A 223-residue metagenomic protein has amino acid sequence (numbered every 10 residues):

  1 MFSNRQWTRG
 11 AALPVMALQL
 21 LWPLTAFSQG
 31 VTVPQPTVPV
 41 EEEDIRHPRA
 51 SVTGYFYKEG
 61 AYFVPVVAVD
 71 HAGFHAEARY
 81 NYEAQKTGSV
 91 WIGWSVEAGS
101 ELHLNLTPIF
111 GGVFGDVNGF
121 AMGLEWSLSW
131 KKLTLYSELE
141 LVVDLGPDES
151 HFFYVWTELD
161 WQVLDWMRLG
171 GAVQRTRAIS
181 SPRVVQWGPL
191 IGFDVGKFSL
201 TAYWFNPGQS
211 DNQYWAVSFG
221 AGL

Functional and structural regions predicted by a protein language model:
M1-I45: Cleavable N-terminal export/targeting peptides
Q35-P48, K58-G60, A68, G73 (+3 more regions): Outer-membrane beta-barrel transmembrane domain signature
T53-Y55: Start-of-domain marker
E77-R79: Periodic aromatic/glycine/histidine/acidic cluster detector with a strong bias toward beta-strand repeat architectures
G88-V96, L102-F110: Glycine/small-residue-rich loop that forms an oxyanion/phosphate-binding "nest" at active or ligand-binding sites
